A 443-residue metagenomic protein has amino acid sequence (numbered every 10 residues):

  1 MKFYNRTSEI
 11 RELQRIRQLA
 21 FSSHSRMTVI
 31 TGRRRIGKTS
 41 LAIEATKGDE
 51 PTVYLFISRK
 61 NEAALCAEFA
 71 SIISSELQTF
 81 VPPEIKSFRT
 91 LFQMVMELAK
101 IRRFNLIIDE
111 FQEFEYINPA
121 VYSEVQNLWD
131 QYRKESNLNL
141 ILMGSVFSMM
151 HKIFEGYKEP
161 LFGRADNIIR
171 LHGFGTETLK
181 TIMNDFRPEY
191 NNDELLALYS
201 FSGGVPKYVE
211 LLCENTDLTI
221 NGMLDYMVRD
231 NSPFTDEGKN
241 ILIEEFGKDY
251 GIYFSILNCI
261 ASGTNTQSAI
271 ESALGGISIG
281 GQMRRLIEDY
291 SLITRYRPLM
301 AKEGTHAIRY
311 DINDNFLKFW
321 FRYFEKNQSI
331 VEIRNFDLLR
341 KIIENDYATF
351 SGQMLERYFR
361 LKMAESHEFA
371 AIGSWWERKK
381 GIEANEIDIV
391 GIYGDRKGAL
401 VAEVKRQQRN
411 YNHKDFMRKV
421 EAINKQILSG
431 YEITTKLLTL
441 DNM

Functional and structural regions predicted by a protein language model:
M1-K341: Phosphate-binding site recognition
R35, H306-M443: A cross-kingdom feature that marks ATP-driven nucleic-acid transaction machinery
